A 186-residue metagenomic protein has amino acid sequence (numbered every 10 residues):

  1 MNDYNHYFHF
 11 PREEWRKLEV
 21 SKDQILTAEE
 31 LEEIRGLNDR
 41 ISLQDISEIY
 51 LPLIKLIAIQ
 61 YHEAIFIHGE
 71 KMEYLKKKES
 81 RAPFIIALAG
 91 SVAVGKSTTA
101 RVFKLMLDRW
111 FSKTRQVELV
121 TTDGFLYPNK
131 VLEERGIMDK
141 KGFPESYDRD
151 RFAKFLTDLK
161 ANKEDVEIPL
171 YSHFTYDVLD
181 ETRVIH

Functional and structural regions predicted by a protein language model:
D3-I85: Extreme N-terminal, non-catalytic leader segments that precede Walker-type/kinase nucleotide-binding cores
R35-I49, E118-T121, F125-T175: Conserved nucleotide-sensing/catalytic segment adjacent to the nucleotide-binding pocket in NTP-handling enzymes
M72-L75, I85-S91, L119-D123: Short, glycine/charge-rich beta-strand/loop segments that flank catalytic centers and engage negatively charged groups
P83-S91, E134-K141: Short acidic, glycine/Ser/Thr-rich loop/turn "cap" segments at secondary-structure junctions
I86-L105: Glycine-rich phosphate-binding P-loop
K104, D108, A153-L156: Short, well-ordered alpha-helical packing segments
L105-E118: Post-Walker A helix-loop "phosphate-sensing" segment adjacent to the P-loop in P-loop NTPases
Y176-H186: ATP-dependent NMP and nucleoside kinases share a basic, alpha-helical "lid"
